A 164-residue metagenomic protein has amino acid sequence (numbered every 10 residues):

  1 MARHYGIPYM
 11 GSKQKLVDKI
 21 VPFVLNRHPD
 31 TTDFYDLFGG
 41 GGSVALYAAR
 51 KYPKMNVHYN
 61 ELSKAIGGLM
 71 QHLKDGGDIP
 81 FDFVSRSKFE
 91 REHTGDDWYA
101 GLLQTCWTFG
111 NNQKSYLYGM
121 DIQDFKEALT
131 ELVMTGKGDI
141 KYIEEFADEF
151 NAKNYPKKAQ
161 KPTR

Functional and structural regions predicted by a protein language model:
M1-G39, S43-V44, K51: S-adenosyl-L-methionine
K19-N26, Y47, G68-H72, G101: Residue-level signal for well-ordered alpha-helical scaffold segments within enzymatic catalytic domains
K51, M55-R164: Class I S-adenosyl-L-methionine-dependent methyltransferase module
